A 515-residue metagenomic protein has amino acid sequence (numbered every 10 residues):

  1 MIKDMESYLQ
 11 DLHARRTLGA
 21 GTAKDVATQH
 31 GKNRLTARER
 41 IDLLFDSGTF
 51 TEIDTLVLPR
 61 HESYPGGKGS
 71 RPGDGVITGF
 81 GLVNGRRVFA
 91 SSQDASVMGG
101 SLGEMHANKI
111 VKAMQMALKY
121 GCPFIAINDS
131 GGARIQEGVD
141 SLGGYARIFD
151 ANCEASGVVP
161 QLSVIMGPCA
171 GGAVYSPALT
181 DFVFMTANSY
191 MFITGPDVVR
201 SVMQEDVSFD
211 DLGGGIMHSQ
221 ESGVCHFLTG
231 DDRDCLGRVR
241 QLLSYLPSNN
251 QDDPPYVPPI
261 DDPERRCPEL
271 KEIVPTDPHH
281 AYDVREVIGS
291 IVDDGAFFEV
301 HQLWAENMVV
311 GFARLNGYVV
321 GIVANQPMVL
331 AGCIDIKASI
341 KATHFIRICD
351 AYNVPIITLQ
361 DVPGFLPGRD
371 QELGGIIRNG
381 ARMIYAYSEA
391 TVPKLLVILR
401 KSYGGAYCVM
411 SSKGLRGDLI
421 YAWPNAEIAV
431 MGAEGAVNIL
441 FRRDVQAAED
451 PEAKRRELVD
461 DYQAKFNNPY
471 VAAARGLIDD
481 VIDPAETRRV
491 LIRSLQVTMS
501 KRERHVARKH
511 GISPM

Functional and structural regions predicted by a protein language model:
M1-M515: Ligand-binding clefts of soluble mixed alpha/beta catalytic domains
